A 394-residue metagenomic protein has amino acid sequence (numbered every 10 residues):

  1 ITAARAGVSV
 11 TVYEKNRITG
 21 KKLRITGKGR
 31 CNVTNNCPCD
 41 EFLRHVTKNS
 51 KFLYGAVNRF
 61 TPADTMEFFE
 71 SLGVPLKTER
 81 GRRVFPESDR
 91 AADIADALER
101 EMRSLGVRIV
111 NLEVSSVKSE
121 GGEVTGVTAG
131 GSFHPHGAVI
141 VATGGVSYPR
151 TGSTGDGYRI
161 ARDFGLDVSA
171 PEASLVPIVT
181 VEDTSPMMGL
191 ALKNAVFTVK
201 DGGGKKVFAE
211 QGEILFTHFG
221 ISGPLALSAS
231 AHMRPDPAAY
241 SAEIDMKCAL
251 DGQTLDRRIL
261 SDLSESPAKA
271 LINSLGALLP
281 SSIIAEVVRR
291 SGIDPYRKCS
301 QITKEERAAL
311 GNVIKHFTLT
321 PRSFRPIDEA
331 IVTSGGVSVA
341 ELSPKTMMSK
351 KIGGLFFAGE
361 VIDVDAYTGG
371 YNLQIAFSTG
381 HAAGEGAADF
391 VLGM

Functional and structural regions predicted by a protein language model:
I1-V12, F377-D389: N-terminal Rossmann-like FAD-binding beta1-loop-alpha1 element of flavoenzymes
A4-K28: Glycine-rich FAD pyrophosphate-binding loop
Y13, V114, V127, H134-S153 (+4 more regions): Short hydrophobic core segments
R17-T19, R24-I25, C39-D40, P75 (+2 more regions): An anion/pyrophosphate-binding glycine-rich loop and adjacent beta-alpha core in soluble alpha-beta enzymes
R30-T78: Glycine-rich active-site loop/strand segments that organize a redox cofactor
L53-A63, R80-R100, Y148-G152, V181-D183 (+1 more regions): Short beta-strand to alpha-helix junction loop
V110-E113, A285-D365: A glycine-rich dinucleotide-binding beta-alpha-beta segment and adjacent secondary-structure elements that constitute
V110-V124: A conserved short coil-to-beta-strand element within the FAD-binding core of flavoproteins
